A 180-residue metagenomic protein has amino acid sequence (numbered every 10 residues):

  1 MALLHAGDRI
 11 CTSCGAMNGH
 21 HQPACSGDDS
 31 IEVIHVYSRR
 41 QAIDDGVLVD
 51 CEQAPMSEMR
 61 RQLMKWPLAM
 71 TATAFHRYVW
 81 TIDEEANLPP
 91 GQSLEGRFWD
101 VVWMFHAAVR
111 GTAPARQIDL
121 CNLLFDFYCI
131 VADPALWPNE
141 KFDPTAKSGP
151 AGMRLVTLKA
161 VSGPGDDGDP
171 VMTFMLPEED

Functional and structural regions predicted by a protein language model:
M1, G15-N18: Cys/His-rich microdomains that often coordinate metals
L4, G19-H20, F75: Intrinsically disordered, low-complexity cationic segments
D8, Q22: Residues immediately within or flanking Cys/His clusters that coordinate Zn2+ in small zinc-binding modules
C11, C25: Short cysteine-rich clusters marking metal-coordination/redox-active sites
M17-H20, D28: Cys/His-rich metal-chelating microdomains
D28-W99: Arg/Lys-rich, positively charged N-terminal/basic patches that mediate binding to nucleic acids
R77-E179: Functional cores of ribonucleases/endoribonucleases
